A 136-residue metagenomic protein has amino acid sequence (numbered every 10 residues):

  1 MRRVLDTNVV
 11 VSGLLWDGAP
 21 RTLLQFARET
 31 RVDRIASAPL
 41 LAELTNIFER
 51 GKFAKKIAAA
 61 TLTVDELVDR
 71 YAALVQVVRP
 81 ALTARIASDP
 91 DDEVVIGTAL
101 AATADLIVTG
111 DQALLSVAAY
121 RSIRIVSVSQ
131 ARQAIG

Functional and structural regions predicted by a protein language model:
M1-A36: Short, well-structured N-terminal submotif of metal-dependent ribonuclease cores
V9-V10, L40, A113-L114: Alpha-helix capping/helix-boundary segments
V11-G13, I57, L82-S88: Short, flexible loop segments at the rims of nucleotide/cofactor-binding pockets, characterized by
G13-L14, I47, K56, V117 (+1 more regions): Residues that scaffold the ATP/ADP-binding catalytic core of kinase and kinase-like folds
G18, I35, A58, L62 (+2 more regions): Residues at secondary-structure transition points
A27-L82: PIN-domain endoribonuclease scaffold, especially VapC-family toxins
A72-L106, Q112: Active-site neighborhoods of divalent-metal-dependent phosphate/nucleic-acid chemistry enzymes
L100-V108, Q112-G136: Acidic, PIN/NYN-like endoribonuclease modules and their adjacent C-terminal/linker elements
